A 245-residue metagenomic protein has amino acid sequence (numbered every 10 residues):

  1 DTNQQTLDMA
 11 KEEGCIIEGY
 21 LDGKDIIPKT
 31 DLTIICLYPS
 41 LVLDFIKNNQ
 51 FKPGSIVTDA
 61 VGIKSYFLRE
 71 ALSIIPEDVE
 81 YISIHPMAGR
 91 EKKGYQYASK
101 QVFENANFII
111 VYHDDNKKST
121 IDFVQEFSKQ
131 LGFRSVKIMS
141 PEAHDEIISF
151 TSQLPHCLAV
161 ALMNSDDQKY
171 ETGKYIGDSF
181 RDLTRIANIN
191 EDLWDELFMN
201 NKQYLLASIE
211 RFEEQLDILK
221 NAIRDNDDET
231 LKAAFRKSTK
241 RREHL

Functional and structural regions predicted by a protein language model:
D1-C15: NAD(P)-binding Rossmann-fold cofactor-contacting core
T2-N3, L37-Y38, A60-G62: Short beta->alpha hinge that forms the Motif I/post-I loop of the SAM-binding pocket
G14-K24: Conserved SAM-binding strand-loop segment of SAM-dependent methyltransferases
I16-I17, T30, P53-G54, N105-A106 (+2 more regions): Short, well-ordered alpha-helix to beta-strand connector turns
G23-I56: Rossmann-like NAD(P)-binding element
D44-Q96: Rossmann-like NAD(P)(H) cofactor-binding subdomain of soluble oxidoreductases
K100-I186: Internal alpha-helical scaffold of NAD(P)-dependent oxidoreductase catalytic cores
K169-S238: Interdomain hinge/lid region at the active-site interface of Rossmann-like NAD(P)-dependent oxidoreductases
